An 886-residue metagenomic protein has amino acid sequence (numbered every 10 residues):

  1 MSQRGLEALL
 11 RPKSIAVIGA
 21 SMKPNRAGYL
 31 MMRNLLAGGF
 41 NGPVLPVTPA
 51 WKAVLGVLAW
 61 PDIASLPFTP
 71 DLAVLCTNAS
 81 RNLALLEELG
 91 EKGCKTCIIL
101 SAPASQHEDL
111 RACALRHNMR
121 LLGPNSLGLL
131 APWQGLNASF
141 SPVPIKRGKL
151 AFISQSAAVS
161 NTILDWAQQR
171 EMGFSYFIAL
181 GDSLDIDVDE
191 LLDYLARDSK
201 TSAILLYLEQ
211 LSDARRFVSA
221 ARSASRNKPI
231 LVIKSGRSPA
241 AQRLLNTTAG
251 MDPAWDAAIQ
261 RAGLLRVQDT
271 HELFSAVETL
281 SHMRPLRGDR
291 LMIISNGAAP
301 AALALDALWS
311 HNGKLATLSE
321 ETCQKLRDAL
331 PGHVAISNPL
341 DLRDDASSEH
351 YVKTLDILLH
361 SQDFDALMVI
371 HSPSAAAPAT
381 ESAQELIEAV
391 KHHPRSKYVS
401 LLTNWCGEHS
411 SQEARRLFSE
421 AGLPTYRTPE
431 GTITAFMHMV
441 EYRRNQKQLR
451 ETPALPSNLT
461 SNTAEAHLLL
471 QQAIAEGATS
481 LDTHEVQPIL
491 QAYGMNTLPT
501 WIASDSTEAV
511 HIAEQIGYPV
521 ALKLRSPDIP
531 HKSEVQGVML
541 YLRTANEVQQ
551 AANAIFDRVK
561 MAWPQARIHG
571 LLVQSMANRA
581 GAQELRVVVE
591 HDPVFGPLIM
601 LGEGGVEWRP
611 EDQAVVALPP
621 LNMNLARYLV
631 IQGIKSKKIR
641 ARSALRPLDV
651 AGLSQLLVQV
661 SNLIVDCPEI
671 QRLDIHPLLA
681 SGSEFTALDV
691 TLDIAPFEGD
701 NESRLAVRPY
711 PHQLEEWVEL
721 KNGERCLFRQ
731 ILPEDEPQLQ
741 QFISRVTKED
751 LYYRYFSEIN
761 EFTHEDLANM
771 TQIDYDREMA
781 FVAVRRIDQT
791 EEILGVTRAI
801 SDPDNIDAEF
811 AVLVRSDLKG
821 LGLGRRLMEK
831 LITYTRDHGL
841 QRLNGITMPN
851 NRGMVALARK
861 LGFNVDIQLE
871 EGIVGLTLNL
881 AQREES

Functional and structural regions predicted by a protein language model:
M1-D689, F697: Catalytic-core regions of core metabolic enzymes, especially those transforming organic acids/acyl-group intermediates
L522, V573, L692, A783 (+1 more regions): Short beta-strand element of the conserved SAM-dependent methyltransferase core
F697-S886: Long, contiguous binding/interaction regions
